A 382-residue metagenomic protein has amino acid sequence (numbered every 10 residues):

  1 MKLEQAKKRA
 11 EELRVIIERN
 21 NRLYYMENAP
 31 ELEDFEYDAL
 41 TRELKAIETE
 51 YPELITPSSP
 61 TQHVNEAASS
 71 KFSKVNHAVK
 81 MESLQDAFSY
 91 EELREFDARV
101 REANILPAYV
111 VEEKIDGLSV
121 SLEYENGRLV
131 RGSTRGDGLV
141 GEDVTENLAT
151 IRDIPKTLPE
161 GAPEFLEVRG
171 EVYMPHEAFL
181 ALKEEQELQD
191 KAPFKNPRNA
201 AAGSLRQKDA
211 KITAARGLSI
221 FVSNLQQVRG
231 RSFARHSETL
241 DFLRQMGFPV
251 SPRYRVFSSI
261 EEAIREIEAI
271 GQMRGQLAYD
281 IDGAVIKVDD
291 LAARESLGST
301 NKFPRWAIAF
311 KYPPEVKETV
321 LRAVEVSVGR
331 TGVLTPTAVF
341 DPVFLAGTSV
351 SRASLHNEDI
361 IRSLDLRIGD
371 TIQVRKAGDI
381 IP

Functional and structural regions predicted by a protein language model:
M1-P382: RNA/tRNA-interacting regions in translation and RNA-turnover enzymes
